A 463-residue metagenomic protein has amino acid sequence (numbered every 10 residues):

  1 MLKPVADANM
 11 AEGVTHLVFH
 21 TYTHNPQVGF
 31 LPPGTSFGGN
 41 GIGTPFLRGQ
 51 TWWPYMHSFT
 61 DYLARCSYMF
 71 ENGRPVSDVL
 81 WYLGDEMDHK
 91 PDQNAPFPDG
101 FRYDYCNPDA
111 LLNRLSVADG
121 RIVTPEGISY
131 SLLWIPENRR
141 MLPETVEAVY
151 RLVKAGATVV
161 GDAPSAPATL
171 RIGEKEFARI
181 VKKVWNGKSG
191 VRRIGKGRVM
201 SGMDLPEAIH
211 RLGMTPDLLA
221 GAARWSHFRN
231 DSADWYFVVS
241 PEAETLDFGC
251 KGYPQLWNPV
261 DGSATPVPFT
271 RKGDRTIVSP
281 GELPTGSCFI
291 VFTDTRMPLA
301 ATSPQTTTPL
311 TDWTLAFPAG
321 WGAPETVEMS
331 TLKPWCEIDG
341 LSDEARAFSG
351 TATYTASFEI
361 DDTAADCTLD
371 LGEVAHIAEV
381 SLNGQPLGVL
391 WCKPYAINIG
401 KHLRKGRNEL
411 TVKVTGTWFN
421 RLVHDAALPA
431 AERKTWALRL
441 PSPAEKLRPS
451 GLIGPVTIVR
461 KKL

Functional and structural regions predicted by a protein language model:
M1-T351, E359-D361, I458-V459: Carbohydrate-binding surfaces of carbohydrate-active enzymes
V238, T355-A365, I399-H402: Extracellular and analogous surface-interaction loops
L246, F358-I360, A364-N383, L410-V414: Aromatic-lined ligand-binding clefts that engage carbohydrates, nucleic acids, or primary amines
K272-R275, W391-I397: Short, solvent-exposed loop/turn segments in extracellular or other extracytoplasmic domains
I277-G281, A396-K401: Exposed aromatic-hydrophobic patches
T295-L315, G416-R460: Glycine/proline-rich low-complexity spacer/linker segments in large multi-domain proteins
C367, K405-A426: Short, well-structured beta-strand segments enriched in hydrophobic/aromatic residues within extracellular or lumenal
